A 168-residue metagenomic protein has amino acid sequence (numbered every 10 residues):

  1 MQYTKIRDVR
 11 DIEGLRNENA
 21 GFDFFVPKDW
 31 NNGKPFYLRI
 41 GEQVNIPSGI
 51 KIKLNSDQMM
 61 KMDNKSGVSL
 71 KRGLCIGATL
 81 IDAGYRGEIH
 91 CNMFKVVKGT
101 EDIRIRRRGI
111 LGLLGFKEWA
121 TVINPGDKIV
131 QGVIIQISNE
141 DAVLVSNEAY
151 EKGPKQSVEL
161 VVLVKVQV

Functional and structural regions predicted by a protein language model:
M1-V168: DUTPase catalytic domain/fold
